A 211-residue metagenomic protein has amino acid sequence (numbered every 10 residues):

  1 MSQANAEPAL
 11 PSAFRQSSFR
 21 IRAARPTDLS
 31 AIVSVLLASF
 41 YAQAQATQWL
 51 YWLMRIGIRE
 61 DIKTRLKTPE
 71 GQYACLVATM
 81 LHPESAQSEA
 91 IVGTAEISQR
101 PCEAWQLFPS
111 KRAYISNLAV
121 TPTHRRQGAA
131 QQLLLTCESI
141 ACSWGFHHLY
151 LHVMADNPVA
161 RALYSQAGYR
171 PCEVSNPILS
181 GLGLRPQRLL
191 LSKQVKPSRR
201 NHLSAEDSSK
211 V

Functional and structural regions predicted by a protein language model:
S2-R15, F19, A23-R125, L134-T136 (+3 more regions): Acetyl-CoA-dependent GNAT
G128, G145: Conserved G/P- and acidic residue-centered "switch" motifs that form tight phosphate/ATP-binding loops in soluble
H147-Y150, M154-R161, S165-V211: C-terminal "cap" of GNAT-fold acetyltransferases
